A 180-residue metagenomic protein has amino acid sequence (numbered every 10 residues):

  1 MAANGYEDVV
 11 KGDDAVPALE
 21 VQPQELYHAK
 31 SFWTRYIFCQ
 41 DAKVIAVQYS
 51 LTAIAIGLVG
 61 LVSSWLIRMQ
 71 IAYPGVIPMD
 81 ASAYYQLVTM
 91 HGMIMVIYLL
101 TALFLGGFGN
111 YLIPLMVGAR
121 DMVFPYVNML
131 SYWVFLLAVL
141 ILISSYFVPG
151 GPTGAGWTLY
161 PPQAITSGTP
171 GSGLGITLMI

Functional and structural regions predicted by a protein language model:
M1-I180: ...captures the hydrophobic TM-helix bundle architecture rather than a specific catalytic motif, and can also fire on
